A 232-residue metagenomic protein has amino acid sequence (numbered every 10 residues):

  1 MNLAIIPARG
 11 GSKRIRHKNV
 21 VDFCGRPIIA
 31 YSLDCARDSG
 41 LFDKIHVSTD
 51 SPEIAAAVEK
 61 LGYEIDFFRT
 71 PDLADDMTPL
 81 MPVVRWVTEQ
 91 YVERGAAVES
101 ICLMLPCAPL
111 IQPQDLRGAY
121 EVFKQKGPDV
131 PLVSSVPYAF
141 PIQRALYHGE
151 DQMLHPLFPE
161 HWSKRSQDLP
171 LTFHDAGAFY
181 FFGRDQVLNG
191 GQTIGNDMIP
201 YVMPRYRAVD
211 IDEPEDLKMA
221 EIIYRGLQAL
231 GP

Functional and structural regions predicted by a protein language model:
M1-R16: N-terminal nucleotide-binding beta1-loop-alpha1 segment
N2-I6, I29, K44-V47: Hydrophobic targeting segments
I28-K44, A56: A short, N-terminal amphipathic alpha-helix
L41-H46, V130, Y206-R207: Short active-site oxyanion
H46, E53-S100, I111, G118-E121: Short phosphate-binding loop-to-helix
P79-P82, P109-D197: Conserved core of the sugar-phosphate nucleotidyltransferase
L171-P232: Conserved alpha/beta core of the MobA/IspD/sugar-nucleotide pyrophosphorylase nucleotidyltransferase superfamily
